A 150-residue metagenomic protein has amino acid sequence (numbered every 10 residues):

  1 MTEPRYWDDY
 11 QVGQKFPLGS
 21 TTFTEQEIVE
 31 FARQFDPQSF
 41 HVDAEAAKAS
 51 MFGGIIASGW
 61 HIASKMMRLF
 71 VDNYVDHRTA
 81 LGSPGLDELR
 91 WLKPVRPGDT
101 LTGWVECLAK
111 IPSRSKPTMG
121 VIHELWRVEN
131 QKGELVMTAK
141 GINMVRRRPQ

Functional and structural regions predicted by a protein language model:
M1-G85, Q150: Hot-dog-fold acyl-thioester-processing enzymes
M1-Q11, W91-T100, W104-Q150: HotDog/MaoC-like acyl-thioester-processing domains
D87-L89: Conserved interaction-surface patches within small, structured recognition/assembly domains
